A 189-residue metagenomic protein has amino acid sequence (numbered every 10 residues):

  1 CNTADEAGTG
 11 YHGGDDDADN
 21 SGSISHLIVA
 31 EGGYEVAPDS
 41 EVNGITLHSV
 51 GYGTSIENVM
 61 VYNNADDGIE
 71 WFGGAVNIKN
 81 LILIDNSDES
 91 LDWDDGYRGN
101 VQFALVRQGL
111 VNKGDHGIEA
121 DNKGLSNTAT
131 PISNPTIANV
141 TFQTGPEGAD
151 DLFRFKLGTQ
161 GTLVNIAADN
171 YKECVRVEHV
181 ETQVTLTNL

Functional and structural regions predicted by a protein language model:
C1-L189: Extracellular beta-rich repeat passengers
